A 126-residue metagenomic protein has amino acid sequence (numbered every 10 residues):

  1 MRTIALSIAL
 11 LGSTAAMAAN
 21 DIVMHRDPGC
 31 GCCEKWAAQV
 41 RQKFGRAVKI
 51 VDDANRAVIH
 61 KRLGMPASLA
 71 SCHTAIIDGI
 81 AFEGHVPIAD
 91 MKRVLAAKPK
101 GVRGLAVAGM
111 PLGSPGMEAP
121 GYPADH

Functional and structural regions predicted by a protein language model:
M1-I4: Positively charged n-region of N-terminal signal peptides that target proteins for export
S13-A16: N-terminal signal peptide c-region/cleavage motif recognized by signal peptidases
A18-K43: Local sequence-structure signature of Cys/Sec-based thiol-disulfide redox active-site neighborhoods
D21-I22, R46-A47, D78-A81: Short active-site oxyanion
D27-E34, I50-A54, F82-H85: Soluble non-cytosolic domains of exported or imported proteins
C33-A37, R56, H60, I88 (+1 more regions): Extracytoplasmic/secreted envelope proteins and their assembly/folding machinery, especially bacterial periplasmic
A37-A57: Conserved helix-turn-beta segment immediately C-terminal to the redox Cys motif in thioredoxin-like folds
K61-H126: Thiol/selenol-based redox catalytic cores and closely related redox-interacting motifs
